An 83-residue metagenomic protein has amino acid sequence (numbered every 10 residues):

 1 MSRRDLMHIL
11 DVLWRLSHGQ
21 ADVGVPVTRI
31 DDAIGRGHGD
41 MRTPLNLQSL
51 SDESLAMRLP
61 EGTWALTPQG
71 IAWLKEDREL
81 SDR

Functional and structural regions predicted by a protein language model:
M1-A21: Short alpha-helical segments that sit at the start of domains
Q20-I34: Short acidic, hydrophobic short linear motifs in intrinsically disordered regions
R36-D52: Short amphipathic alpha-helical interaction segments
S51-E61: A short, conserved structural fragment
G62-P68: Minor-groove-contacting beta-hairpin "wing" of winged helix-turn-helix DNA-binding domains
Q69-R83: Short, amphipathic alpha-helical interaction segments positioned at domain boundaries
